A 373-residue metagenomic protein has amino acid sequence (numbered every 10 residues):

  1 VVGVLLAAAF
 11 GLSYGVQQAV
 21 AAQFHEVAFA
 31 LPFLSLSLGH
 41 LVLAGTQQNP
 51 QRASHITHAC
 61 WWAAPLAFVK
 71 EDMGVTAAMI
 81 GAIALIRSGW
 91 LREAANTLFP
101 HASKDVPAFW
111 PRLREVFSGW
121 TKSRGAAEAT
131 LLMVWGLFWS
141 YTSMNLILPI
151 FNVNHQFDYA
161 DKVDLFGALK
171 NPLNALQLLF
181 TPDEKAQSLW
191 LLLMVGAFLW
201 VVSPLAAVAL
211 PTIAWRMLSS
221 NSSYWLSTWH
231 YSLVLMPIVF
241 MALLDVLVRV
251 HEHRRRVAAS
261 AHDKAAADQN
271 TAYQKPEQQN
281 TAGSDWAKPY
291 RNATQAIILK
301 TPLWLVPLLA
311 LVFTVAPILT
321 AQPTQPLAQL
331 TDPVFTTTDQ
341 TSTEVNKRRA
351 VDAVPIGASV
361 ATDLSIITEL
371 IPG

Functional and structural regions predicted by a protein language model:
G3-L31, H40, A63-A64, F68 (+1 more regions): Aromatic- and kink-enriched transmembrane "portal" helix at the membrane-lumen/periplasm boundary that abuts
A9, A28-Q47, H55-A63, I238: Specific aromatic-rich, kink-prone transmembrane helix
T57-L66, E71-R87, L132, V208: Transmembrane-embedded, aromatic-rich helix segments that form part of the hydrophobic channel/pocket engaging
V75, A207-R256: Hydrophobic/aromatic-rich transmembrane helices and adjacent perimembrane loops
T76-V134: Perimembrane helix-loop-helix junctions
W90, T121-W200, L205-P211, A310-T320: Membrane-lumen/periplasm interface segments of specific transmembrane helices in polyprenyl phosphate-linked
M133-L137, H251-N270, K275-T324: Signature aromatic-anchored transmembrane alpha helix within multi-pass, membrane-resident enzymes that catalyze glycan
E344, A350-G373: Short periplasmic/luminal acceptor-recognition loop of GT-C membrane glycosyltransferases, typified by
